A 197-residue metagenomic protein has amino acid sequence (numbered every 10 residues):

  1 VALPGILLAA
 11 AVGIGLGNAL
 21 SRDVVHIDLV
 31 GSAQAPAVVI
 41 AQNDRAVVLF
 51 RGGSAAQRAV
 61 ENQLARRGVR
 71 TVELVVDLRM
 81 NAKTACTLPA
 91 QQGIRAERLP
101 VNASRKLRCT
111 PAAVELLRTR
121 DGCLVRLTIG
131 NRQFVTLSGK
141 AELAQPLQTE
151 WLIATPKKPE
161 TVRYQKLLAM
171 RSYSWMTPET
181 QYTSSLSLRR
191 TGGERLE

Functional and structural regions predicted by a protein language model:
L3-L74, M80-R171, W175-E197: Core dinuclear metal-dependent hydrolase active-site scaffold
